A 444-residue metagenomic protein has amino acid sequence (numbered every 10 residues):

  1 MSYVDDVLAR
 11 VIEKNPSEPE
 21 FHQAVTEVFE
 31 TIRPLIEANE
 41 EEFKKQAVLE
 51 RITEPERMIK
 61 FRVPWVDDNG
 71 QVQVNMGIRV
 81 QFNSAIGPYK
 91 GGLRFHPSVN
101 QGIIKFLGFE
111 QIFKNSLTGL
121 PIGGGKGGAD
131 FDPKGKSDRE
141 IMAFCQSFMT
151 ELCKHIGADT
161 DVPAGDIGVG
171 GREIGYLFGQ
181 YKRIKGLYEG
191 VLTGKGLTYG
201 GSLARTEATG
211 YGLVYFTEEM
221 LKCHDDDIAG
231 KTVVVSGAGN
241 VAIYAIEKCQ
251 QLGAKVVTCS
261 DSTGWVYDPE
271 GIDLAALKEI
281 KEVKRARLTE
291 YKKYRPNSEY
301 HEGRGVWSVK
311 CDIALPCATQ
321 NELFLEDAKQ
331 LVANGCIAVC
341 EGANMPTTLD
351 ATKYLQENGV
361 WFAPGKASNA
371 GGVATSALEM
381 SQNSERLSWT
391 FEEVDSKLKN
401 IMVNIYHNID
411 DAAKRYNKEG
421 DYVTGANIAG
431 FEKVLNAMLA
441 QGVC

Functional and structural regions predicted by a protein language model:
S2, P16-Q23, E27, F43 (+24 more regions): Conserved active-site and cofactor/substrate-binding residues in soluble primary-metabolism enzymes
S2-A24, M220-L221, V332-C444: Adenosine-phosphate binding glycine-rich loop
P19-H22, A38-K45, G119, I156-G165 (+4 more regions): Flexible, glycine/charged-enriched surface loops at secondary-structure junctions
E42-Q71: Structured beta-strand/loop patches that form or line metal/cofactor-binding pockets in enzymes
H96, N115-A229: Glycine/serine-rich phosphate-binding loop and adjoining beta1-alpha1 elements at the start of nucleotide-handling
T193-G196, G201-K310: Glycine-rich phosphate/diphosphate-binding loop of Rossmann-like nucleotide-binding domains
G264-F362, A367: Rossmann-like adenosine-cofactor binding region
